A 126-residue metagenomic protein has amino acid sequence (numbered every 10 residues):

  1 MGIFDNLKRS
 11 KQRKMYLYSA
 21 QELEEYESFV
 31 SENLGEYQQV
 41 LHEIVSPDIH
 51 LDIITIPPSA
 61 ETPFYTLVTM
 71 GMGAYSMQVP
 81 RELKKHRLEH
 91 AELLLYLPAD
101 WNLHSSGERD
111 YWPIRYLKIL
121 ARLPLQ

Functional and structural regions predicted by a protein language model:
M1-Q126: Short linear motifs embedded in intrinsically disordered, proline/glycine-rich low-complexity segments
